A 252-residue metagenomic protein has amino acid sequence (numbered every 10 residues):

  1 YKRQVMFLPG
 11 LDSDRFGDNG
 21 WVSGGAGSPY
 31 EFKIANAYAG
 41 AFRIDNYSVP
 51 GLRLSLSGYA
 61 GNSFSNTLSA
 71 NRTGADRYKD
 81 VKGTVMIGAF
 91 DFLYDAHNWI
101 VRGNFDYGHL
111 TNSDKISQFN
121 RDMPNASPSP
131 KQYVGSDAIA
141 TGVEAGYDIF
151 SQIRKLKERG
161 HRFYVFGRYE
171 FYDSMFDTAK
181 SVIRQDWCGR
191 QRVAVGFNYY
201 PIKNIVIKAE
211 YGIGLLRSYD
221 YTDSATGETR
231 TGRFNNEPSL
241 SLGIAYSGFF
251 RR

Functional and structural regions predicted by a protein language model:
Y1: Conserved small/polar residues in nucleotide/adenosyl-binding loops
Q4-F7, S55-S57: Active-site-proximal beta-strand elements of phosphoester/diester hydrolases
M6-D14, V49, G61: Short acidic/polar capping segments at secondary-structure boundaries
P9-D14, D18-W21, G25: A short, charged helix-loop
G20-A26, R121-A126: A solvent-exposed, charged loop/short amphipathic helix patch at secondary-structure junctions
W21-T73, K82-G83: Loop-centered beta-sheet repeat module
S55-R252: Outer-membrane beta-barrel pore domains
